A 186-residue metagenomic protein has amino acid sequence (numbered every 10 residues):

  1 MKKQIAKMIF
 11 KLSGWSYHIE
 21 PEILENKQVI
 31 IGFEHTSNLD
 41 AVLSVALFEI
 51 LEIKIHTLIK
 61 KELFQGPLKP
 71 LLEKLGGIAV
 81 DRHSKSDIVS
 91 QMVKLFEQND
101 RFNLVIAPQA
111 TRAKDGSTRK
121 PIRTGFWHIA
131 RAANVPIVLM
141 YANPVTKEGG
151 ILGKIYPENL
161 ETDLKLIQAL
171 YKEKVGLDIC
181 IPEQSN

Functional and structural regions predicted by a protein language model:
M1-I5: Helix-enriched interaction subdomains in cytosolic or periplasmic regions, typified by TIR/SEFIR signaling/NADase cores
K7-I9: N-terminal pre-catalytic segment of deacetylase/amide-hydrolase enzymes
K11-E173, D178-I181, S185-N186: Soluble catalytic domains of membrane acyltransferases
